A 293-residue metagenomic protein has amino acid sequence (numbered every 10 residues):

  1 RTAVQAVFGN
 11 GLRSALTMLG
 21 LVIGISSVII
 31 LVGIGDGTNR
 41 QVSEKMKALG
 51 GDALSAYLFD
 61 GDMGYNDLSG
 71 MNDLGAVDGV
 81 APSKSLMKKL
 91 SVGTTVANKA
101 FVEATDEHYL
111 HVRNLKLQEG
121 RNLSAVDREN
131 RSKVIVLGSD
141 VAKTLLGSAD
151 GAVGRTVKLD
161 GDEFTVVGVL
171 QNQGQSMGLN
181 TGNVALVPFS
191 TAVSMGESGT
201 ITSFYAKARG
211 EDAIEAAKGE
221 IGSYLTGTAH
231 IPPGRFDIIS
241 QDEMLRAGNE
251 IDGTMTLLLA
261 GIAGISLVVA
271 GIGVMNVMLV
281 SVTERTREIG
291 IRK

Functional and structural regions predicted by a protein language model:
R1-F8, D67-M71, V153: A short amphipathic helical element positioned immediately N-terminal to and/or at the very start of a transmembrane
R1-I23: N-terminal Sec/SRP start-transfer signal
N10, G273-K293: Interfacial "coupling" helices/loops that link adjacent transmembrane helices in transporter permeases
A15-I25, A152, G253-V280: Internal alpha-helical transmembrane segments of multipass membrane proteins, especially hydrophobic lipid-embedded
V32-F101, T105-H111, V193-S194, D212 (+3 more regions): Hydrophobic, regular-secondary-structure patches
H108-N122, K133-H230: Mid-to-C-terminal secondary-structure elements that act as membrane-proximal/extracytoplasmic interface segments
Y205, E220, H230-A263: Peri-transmembrane interface segments
